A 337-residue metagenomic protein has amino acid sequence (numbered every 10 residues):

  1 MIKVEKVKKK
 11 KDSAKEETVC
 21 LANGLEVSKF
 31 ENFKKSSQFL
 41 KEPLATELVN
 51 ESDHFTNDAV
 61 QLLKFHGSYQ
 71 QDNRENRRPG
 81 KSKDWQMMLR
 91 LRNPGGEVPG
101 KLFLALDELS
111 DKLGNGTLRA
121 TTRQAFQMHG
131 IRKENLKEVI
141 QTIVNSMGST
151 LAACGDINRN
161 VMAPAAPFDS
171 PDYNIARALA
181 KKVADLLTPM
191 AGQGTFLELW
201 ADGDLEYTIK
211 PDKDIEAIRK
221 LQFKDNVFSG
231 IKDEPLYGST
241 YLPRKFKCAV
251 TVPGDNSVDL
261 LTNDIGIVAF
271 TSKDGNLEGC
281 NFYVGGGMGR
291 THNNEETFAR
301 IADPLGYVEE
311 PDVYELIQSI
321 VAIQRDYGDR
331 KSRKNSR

Functional and structural regions predicted by a protein language model:
I2-C20, E31, G230-R337: Mobile "lid/hinge" segments at catalytic clefts and subdomain interfaces of large enzymes
I2-E75, V258-L260, R325-G328, S332: Charge-rich, low-complexity segments
E5, L63, Q86-L277, E315: Small-residue-enriched alpha-helical segments and adjacent helix-cap loops that form tight helix-helix packing
E16, E31-K41, Q61, Q70-Q71 (+9 more regions): Residue-identity detector for glutamine
L21-G24, E31, K35, N93-E97 (+4 more regions): Generic amphipathic alpha-helical segments used as scaffolds and interaction surfaces in large, multi-domain proteins
Q38, E42-E97, R159-P167, N294-G306: Short glycine-/aliphatic-rich beta-strand segments at the starts of folded cytosolic domains
Q71-R77, L104, E108-N115, G287 (+1 more regions): Short amphipathic beta-strand starts and helix->beta connectors
R77-K83, G114-A120, Y327-S332: Short, flexible, solvent-exposed loop/turn segments with mixed acidic/basic and small polar residues
